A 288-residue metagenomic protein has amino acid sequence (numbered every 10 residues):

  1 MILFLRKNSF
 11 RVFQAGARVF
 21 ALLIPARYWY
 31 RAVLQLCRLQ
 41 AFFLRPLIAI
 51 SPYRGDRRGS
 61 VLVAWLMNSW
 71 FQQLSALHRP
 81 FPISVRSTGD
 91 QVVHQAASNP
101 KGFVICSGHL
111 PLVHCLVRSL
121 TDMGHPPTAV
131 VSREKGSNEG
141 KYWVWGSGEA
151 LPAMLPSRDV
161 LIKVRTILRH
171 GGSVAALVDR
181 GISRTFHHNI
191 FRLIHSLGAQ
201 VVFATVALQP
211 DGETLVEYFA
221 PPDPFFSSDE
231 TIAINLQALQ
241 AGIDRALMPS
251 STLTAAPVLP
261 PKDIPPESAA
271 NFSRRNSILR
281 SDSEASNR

Functional and structural regions predicted by a protein language model:
M1-S107, Y142, G148: Membrane-anchoring hydrophobic helices of lipid-metabolizing enzymes
Q14-V19, L112-V117, S157-H170: Short, composition-biased local secondary-structure segments
V85-S87, H109-L110, M154-R158, S183-R184 (+1 more regions): A conditional alpha-helix N-cap/helix-loop micro-motif detector
S87, A129-V130, Y218: Generic preference for hydrophobic
D90-H94, V117-T121, Y142-G146, V164-R165 (+1 more regions): Short amphipathic alpha-helical segments and helix-helix/interface helices
V92, L110-L112, R133-G136, R180-I182 (+1 more regions): Short acidic/polar capping segments at secondary-structure boundaries
A97-N99, D122-P126, R158-R288: Non-catalytic C-terminal accessory region of glycerolipid acyltransferases and related lyso-lipid remodeling enzymes
P100-P156: Catalytic core of membrane glycerolipid acyltransferases/transacylases, capturing the structured, soluble-facing
